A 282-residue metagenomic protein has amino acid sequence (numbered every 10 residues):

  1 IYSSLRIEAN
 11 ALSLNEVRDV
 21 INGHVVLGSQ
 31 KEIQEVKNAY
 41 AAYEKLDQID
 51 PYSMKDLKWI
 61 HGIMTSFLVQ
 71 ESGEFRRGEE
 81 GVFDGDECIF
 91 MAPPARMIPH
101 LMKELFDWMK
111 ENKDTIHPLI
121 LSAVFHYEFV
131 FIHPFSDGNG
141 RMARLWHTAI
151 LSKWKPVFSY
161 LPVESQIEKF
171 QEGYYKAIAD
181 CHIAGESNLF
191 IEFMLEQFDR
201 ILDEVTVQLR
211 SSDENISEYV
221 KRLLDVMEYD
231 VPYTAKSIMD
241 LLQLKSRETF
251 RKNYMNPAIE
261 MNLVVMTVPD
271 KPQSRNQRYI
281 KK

Functional and structural regions predicted by a protein language model:
I1-K282: FIC/Doc superfamily catalytic core
